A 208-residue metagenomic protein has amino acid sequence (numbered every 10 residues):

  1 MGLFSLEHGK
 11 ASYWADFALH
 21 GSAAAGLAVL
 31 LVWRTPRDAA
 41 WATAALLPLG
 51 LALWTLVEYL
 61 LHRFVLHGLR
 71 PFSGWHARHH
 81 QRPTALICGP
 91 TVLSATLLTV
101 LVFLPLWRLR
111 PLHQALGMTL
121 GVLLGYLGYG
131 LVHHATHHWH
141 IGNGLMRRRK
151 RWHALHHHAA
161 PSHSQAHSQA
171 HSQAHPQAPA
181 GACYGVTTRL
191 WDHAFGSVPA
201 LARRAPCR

Functional and structural regions predicted by a protein language model:
M1-Y126, L131, P161-R208: Non-catalytic, topology-defining segments of multipass membrane proteins
W75-Q81, R147-L155: Membrane-cytosol interface motif
A135-H138, H156-A159, S197: Hydrophobic alpha-helical segments
T136-R149: Interfacial helix-loop-helix junctions of multi-pass membrane proteins
